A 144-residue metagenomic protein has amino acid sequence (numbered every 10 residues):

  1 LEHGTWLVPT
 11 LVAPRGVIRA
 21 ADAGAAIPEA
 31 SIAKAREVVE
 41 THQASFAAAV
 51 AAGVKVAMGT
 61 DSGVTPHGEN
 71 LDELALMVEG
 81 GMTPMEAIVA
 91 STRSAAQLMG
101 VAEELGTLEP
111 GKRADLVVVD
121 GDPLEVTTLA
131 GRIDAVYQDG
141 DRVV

Functional and structural regions predicted by a protein language model:
L1-A30: Metal-coordinating catalytic core of metallo-dependent amide/deamination hydrolases
V8-T10, G59-T60, V136: A cross-family glycoside hydrolase active-site/sugar-binding cleft signature
A20, I27-S31, R36-P123: His/Asp/Glu-enriched, well-ordered alpha-helical/loop segment that forms or immediately abuts the divalent-metal
P123-L129: Short, Lys/Arg- and Gly-enriched loop/turn segments at beta-strand edges
A130-Y137: Short, compositionally biased
